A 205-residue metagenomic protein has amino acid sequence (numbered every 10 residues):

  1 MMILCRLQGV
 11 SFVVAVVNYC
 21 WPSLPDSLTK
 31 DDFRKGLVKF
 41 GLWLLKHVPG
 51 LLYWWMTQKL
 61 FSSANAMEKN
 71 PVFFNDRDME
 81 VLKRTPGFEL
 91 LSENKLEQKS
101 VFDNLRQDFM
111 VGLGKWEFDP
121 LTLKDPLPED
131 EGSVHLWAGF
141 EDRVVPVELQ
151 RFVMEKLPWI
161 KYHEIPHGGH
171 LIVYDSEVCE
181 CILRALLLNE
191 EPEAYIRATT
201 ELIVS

Functional and structural regions predicted by a protein language model:
M1-D26: Conserved hydrolase catalytic core segment
L4-C5, D125-E131, K156-L157: Short, conserved loop/helix-junction motifs that constitute active-site signature segments in enzyme catalytic cores
S11, H135-W137, H163: Hydrophobic/aromatic beta-strand patches that form the interior of the parallel beta-sheet core in alpha/beta enzyme
W21, D26-L123: Alpha/beta-hydrolase
E117-E131, V147: The feature captures the conserved acid-bearing segment of alpha/beta-hydrolase catalytic domains
P128-E131, H135-A138, D142: Short beta-strand/loop motif that positions the catalytic acidic residue of the alpha/beta-hydrolase fold
R143-L149: Conserved alpha/beta-hydrolase "acid-adjacent" motif
R151-S205: Catalytic active-site module of serine/aspartate enzymes centered on a nucleophile-bearing elbow/loop
